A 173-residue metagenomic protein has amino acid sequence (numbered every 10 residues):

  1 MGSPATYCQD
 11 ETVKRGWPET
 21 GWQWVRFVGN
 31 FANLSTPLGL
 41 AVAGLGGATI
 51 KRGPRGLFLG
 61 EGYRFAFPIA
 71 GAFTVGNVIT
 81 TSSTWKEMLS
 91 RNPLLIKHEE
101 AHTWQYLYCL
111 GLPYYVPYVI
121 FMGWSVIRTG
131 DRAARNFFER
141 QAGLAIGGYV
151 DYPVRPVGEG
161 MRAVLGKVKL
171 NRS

Functional and structural regions predicted by a protein language model:
M1-T6: Transit-peptide-like, low-complexity N-terminal presequences and other terminal intrinsically disordered regions
C8-R55, L59-Y63, F67-A70, T74 (+1 more regions): Metalloprotease/metallohydrolase-associated module, dominated by Zn2+-dependent proteases
F67-A72, I79-K97: Short pre-active-site segment immediately N-terminal to the catalytic Zn-binding motif
N77, H102, A142: Divalent metal-coordination and catalytic microenvironments
S83, T103-W104, Y108, A145: Generic hydrophobic alpha-helical membrane-span motif
L94-Y106: Active-site recognition of the HExxH zinc-binding catalytic motif
